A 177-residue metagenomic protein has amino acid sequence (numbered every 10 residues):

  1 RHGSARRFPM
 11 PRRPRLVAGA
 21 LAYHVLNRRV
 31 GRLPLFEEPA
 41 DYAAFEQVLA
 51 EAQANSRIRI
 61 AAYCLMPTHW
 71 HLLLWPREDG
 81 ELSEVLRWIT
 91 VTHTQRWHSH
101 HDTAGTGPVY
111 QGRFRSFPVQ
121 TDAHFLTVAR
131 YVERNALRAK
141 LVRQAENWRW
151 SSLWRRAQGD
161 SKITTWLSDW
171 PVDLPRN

Functional and structural regions predicted by a protein language model:
R1-T68, W75-N177: Short Pro-Cys-Gly-centered "Cys-loop" motif that presents a nucleophilic cysteine in a tight turn
